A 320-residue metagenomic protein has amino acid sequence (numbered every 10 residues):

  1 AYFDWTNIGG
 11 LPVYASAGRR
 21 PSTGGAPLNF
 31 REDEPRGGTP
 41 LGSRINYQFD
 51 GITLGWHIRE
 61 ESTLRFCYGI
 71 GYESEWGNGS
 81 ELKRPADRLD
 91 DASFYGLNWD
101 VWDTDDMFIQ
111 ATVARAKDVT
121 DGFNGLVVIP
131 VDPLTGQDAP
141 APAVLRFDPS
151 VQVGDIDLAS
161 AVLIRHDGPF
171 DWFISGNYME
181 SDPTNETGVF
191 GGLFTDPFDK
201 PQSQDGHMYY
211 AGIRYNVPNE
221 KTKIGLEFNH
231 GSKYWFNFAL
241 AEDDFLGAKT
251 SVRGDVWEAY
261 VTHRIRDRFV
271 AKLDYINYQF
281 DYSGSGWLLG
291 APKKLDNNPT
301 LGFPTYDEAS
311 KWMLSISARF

Functional and structural regions predicted by a protein language model:
A1-W76, G96, D100-F108, G206-L240: Outer membrane beta-barrel
T39-I45, K83-D87, S150-V151, P201 (+1 more regions): Alpha-helix capping and helix-loop boundary segments enriched in small/acidic/polar residues
R44-I45, E73, S80-D100, A114-D121: Loop-rich catalytic cores of soluble enzymes, especially ATP-dependent carboxylate-amine ligases and other
N46-G51, S93-F94, N98-D100, G247-T262: Outer-membrane beta-barrel signature, preferentially recognizing the C-terminal barrel domain of Gram-negative
Y47, A111, G191-T195: Generic preference for hydrophobic/aromatic residues in regular secondary structure cores
Y68, A111-V113, N124-L126: Extended catalytic-interface subdomain
D105-Q110, A116-V119, D274, Y278: C-terminal intrinsically disordered extensions
G122-F320: Outer-membrane beta-barrel pore domains
